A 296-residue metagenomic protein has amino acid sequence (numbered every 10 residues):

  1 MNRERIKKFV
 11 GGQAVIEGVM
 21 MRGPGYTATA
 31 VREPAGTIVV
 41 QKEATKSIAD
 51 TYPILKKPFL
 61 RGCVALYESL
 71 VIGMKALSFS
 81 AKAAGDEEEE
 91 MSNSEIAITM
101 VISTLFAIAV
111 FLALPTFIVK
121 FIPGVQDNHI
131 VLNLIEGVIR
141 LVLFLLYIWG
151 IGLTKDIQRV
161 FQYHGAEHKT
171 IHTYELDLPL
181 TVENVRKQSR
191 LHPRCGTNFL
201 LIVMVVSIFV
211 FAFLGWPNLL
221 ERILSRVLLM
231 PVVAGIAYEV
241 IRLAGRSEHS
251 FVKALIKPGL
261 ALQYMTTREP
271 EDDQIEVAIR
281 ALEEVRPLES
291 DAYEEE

Functional and structural regions predicted by a protein language model:
M1-S78: Divalent-cation
N2-G11, V15, V19-M21, G25 (+4 more regions): Polar-ligand-bearing catalytic/cofactor-coordination segments of membrane-embedded or membrane-tethered inner-membrane
P53, L66, G73-S94, K120 (+6 more regions): Multi-pass alpha-helical transmembrane bundle typical of ion/small-solute transporters and intramembrane aspartyl
P58-A81, R246-M265: A transmembrane-helix-recognition feature enriched in membrane-embedded lipid enzymes and envelope glyco-/phospholipid
K75-A83, S103-D127, V203-S225, A234 (+1 more regions): Juxtamembrane "helix exit" motif at the C-terminal ends of alpha-helical transmembrane segments in multi-pass membrane
A84-E89, I118-I135, L214-L224, L243-K253 (+1 more regions): Membrane interface segments of multi-pass transport proteins and intramembrane proteases
E95-F111, H192-V203: Select subsegments of transmembrane alpha-helices in polytopic membrane proteins, especially boundary-proximal
N133-F144, I223-A237: Small-residue-enriched core segments of transmembrane alpha-helices in multipass membrane transport and channel
